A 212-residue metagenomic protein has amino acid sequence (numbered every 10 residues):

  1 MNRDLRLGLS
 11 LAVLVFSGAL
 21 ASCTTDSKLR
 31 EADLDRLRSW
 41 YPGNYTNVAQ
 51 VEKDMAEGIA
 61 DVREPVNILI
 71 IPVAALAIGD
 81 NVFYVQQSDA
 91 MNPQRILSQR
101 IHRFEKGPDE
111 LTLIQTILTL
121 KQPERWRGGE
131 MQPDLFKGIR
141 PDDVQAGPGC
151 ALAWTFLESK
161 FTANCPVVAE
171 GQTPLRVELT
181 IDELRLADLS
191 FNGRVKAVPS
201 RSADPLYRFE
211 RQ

Functional and structural regions predicted by a protein language model:
M1-L11: Bacterial N-terminal signal peptides that target proteins for export
A21-S22: C-terminal motif of bacterial Sec signal peptides marking the signal peptidase cleavage site
L29-G58, P65, V82-Q212: Calycin-type beta-barrel ligand-binding domains and close structural analogs
V62-A74: Short secondary-structure subsegments characteristic of cysteine-rich extracellular domains
L76-A77, F83: Long, well-structured alpha-helical subdomains associated with metal-dependent extracellular/ecto-lumenal hydrolases
